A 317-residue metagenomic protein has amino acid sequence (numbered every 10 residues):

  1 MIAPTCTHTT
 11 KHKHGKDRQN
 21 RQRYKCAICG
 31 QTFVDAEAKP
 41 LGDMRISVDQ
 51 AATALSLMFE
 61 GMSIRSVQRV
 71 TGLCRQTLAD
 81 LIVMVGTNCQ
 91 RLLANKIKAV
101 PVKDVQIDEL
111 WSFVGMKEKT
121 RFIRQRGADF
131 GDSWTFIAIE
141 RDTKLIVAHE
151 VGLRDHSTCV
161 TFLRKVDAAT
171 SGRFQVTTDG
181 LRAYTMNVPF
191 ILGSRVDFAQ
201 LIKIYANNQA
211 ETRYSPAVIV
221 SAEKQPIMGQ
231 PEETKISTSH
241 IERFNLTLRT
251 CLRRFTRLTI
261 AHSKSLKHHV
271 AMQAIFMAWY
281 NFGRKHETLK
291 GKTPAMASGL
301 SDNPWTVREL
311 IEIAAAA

Functional and structural regions predicted by a protein language model:
M1-A317: Residue-level recognition of single "structural anchor" positions that define or cap local secondary structure
